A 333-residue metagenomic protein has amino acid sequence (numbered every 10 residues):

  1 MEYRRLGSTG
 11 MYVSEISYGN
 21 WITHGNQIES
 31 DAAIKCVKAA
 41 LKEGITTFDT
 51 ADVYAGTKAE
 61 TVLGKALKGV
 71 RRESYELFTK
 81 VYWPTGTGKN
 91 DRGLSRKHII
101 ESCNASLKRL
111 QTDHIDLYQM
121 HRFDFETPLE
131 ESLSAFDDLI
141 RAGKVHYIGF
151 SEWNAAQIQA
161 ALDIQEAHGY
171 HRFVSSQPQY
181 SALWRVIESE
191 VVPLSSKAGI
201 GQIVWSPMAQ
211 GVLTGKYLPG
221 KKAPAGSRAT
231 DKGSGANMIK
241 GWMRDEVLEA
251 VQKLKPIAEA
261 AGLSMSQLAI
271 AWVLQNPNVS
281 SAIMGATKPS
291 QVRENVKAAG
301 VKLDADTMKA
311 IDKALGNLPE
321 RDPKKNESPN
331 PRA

Functional and structural regions predicted by a protein language model:
M1-Y75: N-terminal binding-site loop/beta-alpha segment at the start of enzyme catalytic domains that lines or forms
L6, Y18, A33, F48 (+13 more regions): Conserved, mostly hydrophobic/aromatic
S8-H24, F78-D91, H114, Q119: N-terminal small/glycine-rich loop or linker at the start of catalytic domains across soluble metabolic enzymes
V13-S17, T46-T47, S74-F78, H114-L117 (+4 more regions): Structural preference for beta-strand elements that scaffold enzyme active sites
W21, A51-V53, K80-P84, M120-F123 (+4 more regions): Active-site beta-loop-alpha junctions enriched in small/polar residues
K38, K42, G86-E190: Glycine/proline-rich, positively charged, aromatic-decorated active-site loop/lid region on the catalytic face
I187-R228, S264: Aromatic-lined glycan-binding groove of carbohydrate-active enzymes
K221-A260, Q275-S280, T287-A333: Terminal-tail/helix-coil boundary detector
